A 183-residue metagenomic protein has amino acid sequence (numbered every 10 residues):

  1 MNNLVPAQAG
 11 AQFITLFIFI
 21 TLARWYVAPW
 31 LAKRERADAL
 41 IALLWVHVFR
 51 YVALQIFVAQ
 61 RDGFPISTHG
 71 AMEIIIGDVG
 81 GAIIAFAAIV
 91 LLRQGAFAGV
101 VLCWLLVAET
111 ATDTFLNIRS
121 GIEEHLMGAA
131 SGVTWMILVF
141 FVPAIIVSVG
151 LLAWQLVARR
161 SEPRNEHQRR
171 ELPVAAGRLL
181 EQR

Functional and structural regions predicted by a protein language model:
L4-V5, P65-I76, M127-L138: Non-cytosolic membrane-interface motifs at loop->transmembrane helix junctions
Q12-R24, G80-A88, F140-Q155: Hydrophobic cores of alpha-helical transmembrane segments in multi-pass inner/ER membrane proteins, independent
V27-L40, R93-G99, S161-E162: Membrane-interface helix-boundary motifs at transmembrane edges
Y51-D62, A111-G128: C-terminal ends of transmembrane alpha-helices and the immediately adjacent extracellular/lumenal or cytosolic loop
A53-L102: Membrane-proximal helix-loop-helix units in multi-pass membrane proteins
G77, G81-A85, L102-I122, V142-I145: Hydrophobic alpha-helical membrane segments
L116-E123, W135-P163: C-terminal transmembrane-bundle signature of multipass membrane proteins, characterized by strong activation on
S161-R183: Short, highly charged, low-complexity non-transmembrane loops/tails of multi-pass membrane proteins
